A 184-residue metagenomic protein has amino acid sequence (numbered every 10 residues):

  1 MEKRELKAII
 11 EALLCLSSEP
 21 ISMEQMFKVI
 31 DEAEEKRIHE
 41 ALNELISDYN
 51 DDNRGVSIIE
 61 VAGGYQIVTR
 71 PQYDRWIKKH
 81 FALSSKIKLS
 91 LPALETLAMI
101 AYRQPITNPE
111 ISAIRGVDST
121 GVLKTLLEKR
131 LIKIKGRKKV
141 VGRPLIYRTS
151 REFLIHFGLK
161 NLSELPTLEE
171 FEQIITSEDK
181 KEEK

Functional and structural regions predicted by a protein language model:
M1-A8, E152-K184: Phosphate-centric recognition/catalysis
I10, A93-I100: Short alpha-helical "packing" element that flanks the helix-turn-helix/winged-helix DNA-binding module
L13-S22, A33, A101-T107: Short capping segments at the starts of secondary-structure elements
Q25-K28, T107-A113, L126: A short acidic, leucine-rich amphipathic alpha-helix
A33-E44, A113-L131, V141-P144, I175: Short amphipathic alpha-helical interaction segments
I46-I59, R130-K139: A short, conserved structural fragment
Y49-A62, T149, N161-E164: DNA-binding patch around the recognition helix
E60-F81, K135-L159: Short, cationic-aromatic polyanion-contact patches
